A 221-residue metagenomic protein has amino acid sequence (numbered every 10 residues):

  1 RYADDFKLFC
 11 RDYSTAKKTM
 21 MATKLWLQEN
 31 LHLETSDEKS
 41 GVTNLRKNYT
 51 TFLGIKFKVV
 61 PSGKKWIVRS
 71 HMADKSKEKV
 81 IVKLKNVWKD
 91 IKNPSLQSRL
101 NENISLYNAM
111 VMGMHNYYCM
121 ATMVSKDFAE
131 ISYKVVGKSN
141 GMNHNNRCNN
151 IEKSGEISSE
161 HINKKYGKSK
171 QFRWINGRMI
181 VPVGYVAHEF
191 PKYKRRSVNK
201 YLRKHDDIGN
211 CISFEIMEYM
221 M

Functional and structural regions predicted by a protein language model:
R1-M221: Non-catalytic terminal/accessory segments
